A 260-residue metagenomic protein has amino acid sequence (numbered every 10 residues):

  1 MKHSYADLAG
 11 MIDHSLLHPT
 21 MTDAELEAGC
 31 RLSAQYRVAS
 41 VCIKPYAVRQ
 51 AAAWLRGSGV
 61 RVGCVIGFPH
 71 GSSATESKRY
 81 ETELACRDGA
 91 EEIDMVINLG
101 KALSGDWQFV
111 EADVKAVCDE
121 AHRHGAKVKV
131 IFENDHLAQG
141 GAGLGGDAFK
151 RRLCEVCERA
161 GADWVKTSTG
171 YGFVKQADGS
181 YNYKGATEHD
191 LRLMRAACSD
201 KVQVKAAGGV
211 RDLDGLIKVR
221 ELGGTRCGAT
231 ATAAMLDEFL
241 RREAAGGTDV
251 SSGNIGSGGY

Functional and structural regions predicted by a protein language model:
K2-Y36, Y46-V204, D212-D237, R242-Y260: Alpha/beta enzyme core
S40-I43: Short, hydrophobic beta-strand segments that form beta-sheet elements in well-ordered domains
